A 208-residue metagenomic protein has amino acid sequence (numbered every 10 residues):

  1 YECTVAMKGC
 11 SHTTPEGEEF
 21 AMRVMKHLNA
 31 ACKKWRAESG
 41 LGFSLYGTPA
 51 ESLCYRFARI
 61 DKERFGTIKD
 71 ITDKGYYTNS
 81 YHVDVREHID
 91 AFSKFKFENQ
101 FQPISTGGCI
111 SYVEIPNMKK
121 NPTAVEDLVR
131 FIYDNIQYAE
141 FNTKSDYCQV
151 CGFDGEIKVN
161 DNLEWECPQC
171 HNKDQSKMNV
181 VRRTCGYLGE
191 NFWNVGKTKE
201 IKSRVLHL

Functional and structural regions predicted by a protein language model:
Y1-L208: Long, C-terminal-biased catalytic regions of enzyme "large/alpha" subunits
